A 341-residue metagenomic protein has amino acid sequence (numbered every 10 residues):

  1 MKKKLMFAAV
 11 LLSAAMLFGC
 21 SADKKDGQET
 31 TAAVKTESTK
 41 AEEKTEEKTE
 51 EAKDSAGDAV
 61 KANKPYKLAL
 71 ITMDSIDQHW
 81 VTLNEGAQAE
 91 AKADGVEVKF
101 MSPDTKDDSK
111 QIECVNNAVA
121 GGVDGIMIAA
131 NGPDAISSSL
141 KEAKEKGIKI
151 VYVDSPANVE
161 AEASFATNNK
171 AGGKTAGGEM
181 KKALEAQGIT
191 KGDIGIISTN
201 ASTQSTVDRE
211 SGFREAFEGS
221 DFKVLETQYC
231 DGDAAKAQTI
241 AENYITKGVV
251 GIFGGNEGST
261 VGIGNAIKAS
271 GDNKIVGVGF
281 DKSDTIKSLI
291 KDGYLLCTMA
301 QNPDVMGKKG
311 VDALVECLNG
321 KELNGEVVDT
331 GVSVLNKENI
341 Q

Functional and structural regions predicted by a protein language model:
F7, L17-A41: Bacterial lipoprotein signal-peptidase II cleavage site
D54-K64, D193, I197-A201, S205 (+3 more regions): Hinge/cleft segment of the Venus flytrap/periplasmic-binding protein
K61-N63, Q111, F165-K191, A235-Q238 (+2 more regions): Hydrophobic alpha-helical segments within soluble ligand-binding/sensing domains
Y66-G86, E90-D94, K99-N117, V123 (+5 more regions): Extracytoplasmic "Venus flytrap"
H79-D94, G172-E179, Q204-F222, G262 (+1 more regions): Short, solvent-exposed amphipathic alpha-helices that sit in or adjacent to ligand/effector-binding or catalytic
A91-P103, D193-S198, R214-A234: Short beta-strand elements in bilobed, periplasmic/extracellular small-molecule ligand-binding domains
N116-E145, F213, C230-L289: Hydrophobic alpha-helical
P133-A171, Q187, S283-L296: Flexible loop/hinge segments that line or gate small-molecule binding clefts
